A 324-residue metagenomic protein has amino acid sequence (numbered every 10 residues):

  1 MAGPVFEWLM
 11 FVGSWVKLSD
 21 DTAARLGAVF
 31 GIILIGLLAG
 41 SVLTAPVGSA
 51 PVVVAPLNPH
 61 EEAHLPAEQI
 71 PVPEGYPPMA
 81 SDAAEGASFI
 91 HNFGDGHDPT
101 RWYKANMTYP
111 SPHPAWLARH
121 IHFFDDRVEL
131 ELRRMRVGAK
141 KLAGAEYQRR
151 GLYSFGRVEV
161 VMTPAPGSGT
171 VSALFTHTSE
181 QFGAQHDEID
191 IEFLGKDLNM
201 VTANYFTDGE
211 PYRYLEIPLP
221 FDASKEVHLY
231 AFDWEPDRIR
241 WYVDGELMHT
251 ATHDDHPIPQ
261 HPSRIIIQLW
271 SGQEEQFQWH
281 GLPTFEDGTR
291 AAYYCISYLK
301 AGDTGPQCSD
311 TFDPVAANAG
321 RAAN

Functional and structural regions predicted by a protein language model:
M1-D21: N-terminal secretory signal peptides that target proteins for export/translocation
D20, T44-N324: GH16 jelly-roll
D20-V29: Bacterial N-terminal signal peptides that target proteins for export
V29-G40: Hydrophobic membrane-insertion alpha-helices, especially the h-region of bacterial N-terminal signal peptides
